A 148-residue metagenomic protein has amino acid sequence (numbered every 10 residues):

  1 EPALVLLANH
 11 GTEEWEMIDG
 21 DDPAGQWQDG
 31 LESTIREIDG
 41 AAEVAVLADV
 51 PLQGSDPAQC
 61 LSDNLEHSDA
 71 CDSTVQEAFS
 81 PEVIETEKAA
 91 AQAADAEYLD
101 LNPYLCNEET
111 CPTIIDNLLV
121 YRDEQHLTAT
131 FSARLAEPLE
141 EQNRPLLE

Functional and structural regions predicted by a protein language model:
E1-E148: Extracellular glycan-modifying ectodomains
